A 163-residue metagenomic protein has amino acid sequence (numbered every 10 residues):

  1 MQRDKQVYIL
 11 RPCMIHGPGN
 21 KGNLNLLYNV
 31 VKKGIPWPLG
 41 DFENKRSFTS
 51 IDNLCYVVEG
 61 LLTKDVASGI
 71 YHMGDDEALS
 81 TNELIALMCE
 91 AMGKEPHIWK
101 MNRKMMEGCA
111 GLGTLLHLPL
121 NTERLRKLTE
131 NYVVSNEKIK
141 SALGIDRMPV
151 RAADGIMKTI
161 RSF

Functional and structural regions predicted by a protein language model:
M1-I9: Active-site Tyr-X1-5-Lys
I9, K45-F48, A78, V133-V134 (+1 more regions): Short aromatic/basic micro-patch
R11-P12, H16: Conserved SDR Rossmann-fold cofactor-binding beta-strand/turn motif
N20-L26, G40-L62, S68-G69, D154: Substrate-positioning beta->alpha
L26-I51, P96-V133: Alpha-helical membrane-targeting segments
G34, L61-D65, S162: Generic structural signal for alpha-helix termini and adjacent loop/cap motifs
K64-L120, N136, A152-I160: Mid/C-terminal beta-alpha module of Rossmann-like enzyme folds, strongest in SDR-family dehydrogenases/epimerases
L120-F163: Short linear elements at protein peripheries
